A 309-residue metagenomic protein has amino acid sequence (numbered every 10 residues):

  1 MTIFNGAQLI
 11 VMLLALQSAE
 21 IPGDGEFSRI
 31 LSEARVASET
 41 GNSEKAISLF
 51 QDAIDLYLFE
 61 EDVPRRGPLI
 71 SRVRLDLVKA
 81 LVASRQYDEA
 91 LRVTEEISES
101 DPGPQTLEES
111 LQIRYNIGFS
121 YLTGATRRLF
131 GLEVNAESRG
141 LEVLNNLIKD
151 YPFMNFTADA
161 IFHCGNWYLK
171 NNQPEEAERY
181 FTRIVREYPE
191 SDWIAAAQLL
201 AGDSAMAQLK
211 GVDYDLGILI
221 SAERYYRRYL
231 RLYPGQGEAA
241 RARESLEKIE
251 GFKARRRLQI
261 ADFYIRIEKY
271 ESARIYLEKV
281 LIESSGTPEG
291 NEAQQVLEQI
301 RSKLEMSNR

Functional and structural regions predicted by a protein language model:
T2-G6, L13-R309: Acidic, polar-rich low-complexity tracts and alpha-helical solenoid repeat scaffolds
